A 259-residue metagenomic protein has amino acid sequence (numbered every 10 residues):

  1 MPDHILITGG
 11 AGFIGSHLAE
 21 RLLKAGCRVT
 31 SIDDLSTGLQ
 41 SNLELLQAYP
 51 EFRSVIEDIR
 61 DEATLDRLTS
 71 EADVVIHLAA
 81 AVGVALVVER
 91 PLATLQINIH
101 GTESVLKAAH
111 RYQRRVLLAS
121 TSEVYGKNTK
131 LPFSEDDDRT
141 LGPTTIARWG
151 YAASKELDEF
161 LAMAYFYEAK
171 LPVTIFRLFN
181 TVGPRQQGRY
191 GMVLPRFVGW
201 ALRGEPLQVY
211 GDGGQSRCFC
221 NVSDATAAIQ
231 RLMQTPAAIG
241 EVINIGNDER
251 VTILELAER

Functional and structural regions predicted by a protein language model:
M1-T181, S223: N-terminal Rossmann-like NAD(P)+-binding domain of SDR-like oxidoreductases, especially those catalyzing
L18, I229-M233, A257: Hydrophobic "lid"/C-terminal helical patch of Rossmann-like NAD(P)-dependent dehydrogenase/epimerase domains
K24, S70, L202-R203, M233-Q234: Residues at helix-coil transition
A109, F166, A201, V209 (+1 more regions): Hydrophobic pocket-lining residues that define ligand/cofactor binding sites across diverse proteins
T129, E156, L171, T181-P195 (+5 more regions): Glycine/proline-rich active-site loop of Rossmann-fold NAD(P)-dependent oxidoreductases
P143, G214-Q215: Catalytic Tyr-x(3-8)-Lys segment
F219: His/acidic/aromatic-lined binding-pocket segments of jelly-roll/cupin-type domains and related regulatory beta-sandwich
T252-R259: PAPS/PAP-binding and catalytic site of the sulfotransferase fold
